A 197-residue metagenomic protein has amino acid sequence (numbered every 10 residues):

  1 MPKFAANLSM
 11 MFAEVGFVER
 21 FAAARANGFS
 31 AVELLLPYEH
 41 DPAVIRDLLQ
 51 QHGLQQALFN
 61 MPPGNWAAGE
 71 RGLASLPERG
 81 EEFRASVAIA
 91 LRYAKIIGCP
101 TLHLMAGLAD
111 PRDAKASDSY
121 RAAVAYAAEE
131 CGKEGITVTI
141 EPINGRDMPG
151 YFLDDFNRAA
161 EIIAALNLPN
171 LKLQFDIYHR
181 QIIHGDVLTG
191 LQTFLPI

Functional and structural regions predicted by a protein language model:
M1-K95, A164, L168-K172, H184 (+1 more regions): N-terminal pre-domain/capping segments
M10-F12, Y38, P62-N65, A106-D110 (+2 more regions): Active-site-proximal loop/turn and secondary-structure-junction residues that shape catalytic pockets, frequently
A31, T139-I140, Q174-I177: Generic enzyme active-site microenvironment
V44-G53, A123-C131, G190: Catalytic-core regions built around general acid/base machinery
L73-K172, I182: Active-site acidic/histidine proton-transfer and metal-coordination neighborhood in alpha/beta enzyme cores
I183-L191: Histidine/acidic-residue-rich catalytic or RNA/ligand-binding cores of hydrolases and nuclease-related proteins
